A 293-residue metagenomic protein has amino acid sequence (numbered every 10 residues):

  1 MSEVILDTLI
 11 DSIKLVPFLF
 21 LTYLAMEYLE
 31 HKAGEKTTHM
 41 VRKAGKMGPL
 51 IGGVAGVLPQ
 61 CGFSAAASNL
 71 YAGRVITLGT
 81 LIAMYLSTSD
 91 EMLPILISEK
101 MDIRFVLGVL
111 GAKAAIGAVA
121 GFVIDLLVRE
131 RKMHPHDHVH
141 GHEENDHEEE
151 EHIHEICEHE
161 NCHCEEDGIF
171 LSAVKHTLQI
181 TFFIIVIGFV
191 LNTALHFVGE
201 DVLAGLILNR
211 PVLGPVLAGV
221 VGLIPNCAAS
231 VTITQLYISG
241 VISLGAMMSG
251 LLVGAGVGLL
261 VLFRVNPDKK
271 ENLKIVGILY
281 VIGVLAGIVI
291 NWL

Functional and structural regions predicted by a protein language model:
M1-Y28, E35, G108-P215, V276-L293: Selected transmembrane alpha-helices and immediately adjacent juxtamembrane segments of polytopic inner-membrane
E3-V4, M47, D102, G168 (+2 more regions): Alpha-helix capping and helix-coil boundary motifs
A33, L262-V281: Interfacial loop-to-transmembrane junctions
K36-A66: Active-site-flanking structural segment that lines cofactor/substrate pockets
R42-K43, T80-Y85, L273-L279: Cytoplasmic-side transmembrane-helix entry/capping segments in multi-pass membrane proteins
A55-L107, L195-N266: Membrane-interfacial helix-loop connectors
